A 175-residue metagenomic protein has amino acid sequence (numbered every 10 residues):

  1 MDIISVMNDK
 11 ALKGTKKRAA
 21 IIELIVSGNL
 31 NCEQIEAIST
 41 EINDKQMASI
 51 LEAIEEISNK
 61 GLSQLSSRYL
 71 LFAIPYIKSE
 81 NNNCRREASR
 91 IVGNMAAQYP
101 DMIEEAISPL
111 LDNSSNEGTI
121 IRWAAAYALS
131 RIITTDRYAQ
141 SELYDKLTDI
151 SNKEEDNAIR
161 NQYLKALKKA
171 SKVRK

Functional and structural regions predicted by a protein language model:
M1-A48, K60, K168-S171: N-terminal alpha-helical scaffold/docking segments in eukaryotic complex subunits
D2-I4, Y144-K175: Eukaryotic acidic, Ser/Thr-rich intrinsically disordered low-complexity regions
V6-D9, Q34-I42, Y69-E80, A106-E117 (+1 more regions): Alpha-solenoid HEAT/Armadillo-like helical repeat scaffolds in large eukaryotic proteins
L12-T15, D44-K45, N82-N83, E117-I120 (+1 more regions): Alpha-helix N-cap/helix-start positions at coil->helix boundaries
T15-A19, M47-L51, S67, R85-S89 (+2 more regions): Alpha-solenoid HEAT/ARM repeat scaffold
E55-S58, G93-N94, S130-R131, L167-K168: Structural signature of alpha-helical solenoid repeat scaffolds
S63-E104: Helix-adjacent hinge/juxtasegments
N113, T119-K146, I150-K153, N157: Extended alpha-helical scaffolding segments
